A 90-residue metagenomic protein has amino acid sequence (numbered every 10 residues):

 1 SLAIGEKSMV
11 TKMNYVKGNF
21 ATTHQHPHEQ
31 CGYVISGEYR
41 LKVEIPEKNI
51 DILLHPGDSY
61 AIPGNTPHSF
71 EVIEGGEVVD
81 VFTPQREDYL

Functional and structural regions predicted by a protein language model:
S1-T23: A short glycine-rich, His/Asp/Glu-containing loop-to-beta-strand
N14-V16, H26-L41: Short, conserved beta-strand element in jelly-roll/cupin
F20-A21, R40, D58-S69: Histidine-centered metal-chelating micro-motifs
I35-S36, H55, E74: A cytosolic small-molecule/anion-sensing beta-strand core signal
P46-G64: Short acidic-glycine-tyrosine-enriched beta hairpin
G64-D88: Ligand-binding loop in jelly-roll beta-barrel domains
